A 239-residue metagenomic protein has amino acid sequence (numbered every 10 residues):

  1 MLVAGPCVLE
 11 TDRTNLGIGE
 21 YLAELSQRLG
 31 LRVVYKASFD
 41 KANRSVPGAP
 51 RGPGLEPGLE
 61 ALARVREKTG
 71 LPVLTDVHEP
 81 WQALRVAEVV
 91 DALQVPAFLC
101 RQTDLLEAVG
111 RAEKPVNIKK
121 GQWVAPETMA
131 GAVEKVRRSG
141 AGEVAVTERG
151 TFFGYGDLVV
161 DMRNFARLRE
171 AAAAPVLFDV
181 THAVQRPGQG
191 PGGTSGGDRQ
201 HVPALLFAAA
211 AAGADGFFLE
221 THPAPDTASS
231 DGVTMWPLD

Functional and structural regions predicted by a protein language model:
L2-N15, V33-L55, T221-M235: Glycine-rich, proline-tolerant flexible connector loops at the mouths of alpha/beta enzymes
V8, A97-L99, V202-T234: Glycine-rich phosphate-binding active-site loops on the catalytic face of alpha/beta enzymes
V8, F39-N43, E79-W81, L99 (+4 more regions): Active-site-proximal loop/turn and secondary-structure-junction residues that shape catalytic pockets, frequently
L9-L22, P53-E60, G196-A204: Glycine-rich anion/phosphate-binding loops
L22-L29, P50-L74, A108-P115, F165-L177 (+1 more regions): Alpha-helix-loop-beta-strand connector modules within alpha/beta enzyme cores
L31-S38, P72-V77, F178-V180, D215-A224: Short beta-strand segments at enzyme active-site cores
G52-G54, K68-Q82, D91-D104, K114-P126 (+1 more regions): Catalytic beta/alpha-barrel core
A112-E113, N117-T221: Catalytic alpha/beta core domains of metabolic enzymes, predominantly
